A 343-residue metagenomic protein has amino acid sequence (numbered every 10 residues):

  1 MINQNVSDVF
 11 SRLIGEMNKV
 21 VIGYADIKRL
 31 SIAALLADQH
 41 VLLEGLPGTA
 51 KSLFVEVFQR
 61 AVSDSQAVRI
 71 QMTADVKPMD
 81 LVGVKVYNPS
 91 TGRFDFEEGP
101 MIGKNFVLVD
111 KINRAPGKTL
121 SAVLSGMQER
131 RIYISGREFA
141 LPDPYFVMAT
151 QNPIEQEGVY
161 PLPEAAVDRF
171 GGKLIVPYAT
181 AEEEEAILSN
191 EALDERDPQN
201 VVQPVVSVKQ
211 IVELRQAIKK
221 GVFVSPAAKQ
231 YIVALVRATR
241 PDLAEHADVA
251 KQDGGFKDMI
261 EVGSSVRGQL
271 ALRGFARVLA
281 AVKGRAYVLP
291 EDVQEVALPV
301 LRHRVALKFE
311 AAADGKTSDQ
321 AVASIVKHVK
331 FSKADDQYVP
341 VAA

Functional and structural regions predicted by a protein language model:
N3-S7, V20, V159, K173-G254 (+4 more regions): Conserved C-terminal "switch" segment of AAA+ ATPases
N5-T49, R237: Pre-Walker A (pre-P-loop) alpha-helix and adjacent loop at the N terminus of AAA/AAA+ ATPase modules, a conserved
R29-A33, Y87-K111: Conserved alpha-helical scaffold flanking the Walker A/P-loop in AAA+ ATPase domains
I32-T73: Walker A/P-loop
V41, V107, Y145: Conserved beta-strand position immediately N-terminal to the Walker
V76-G92: Conserved NTP-binding/hydrolysis module of P-loop NTPases
N88-R93, K111-A122, M127-G221, R277-L279: Canonical AAA+ ATPase core
A244-A343: C-terminal engagement/docking regions of AAA+ P-loop ATPases
